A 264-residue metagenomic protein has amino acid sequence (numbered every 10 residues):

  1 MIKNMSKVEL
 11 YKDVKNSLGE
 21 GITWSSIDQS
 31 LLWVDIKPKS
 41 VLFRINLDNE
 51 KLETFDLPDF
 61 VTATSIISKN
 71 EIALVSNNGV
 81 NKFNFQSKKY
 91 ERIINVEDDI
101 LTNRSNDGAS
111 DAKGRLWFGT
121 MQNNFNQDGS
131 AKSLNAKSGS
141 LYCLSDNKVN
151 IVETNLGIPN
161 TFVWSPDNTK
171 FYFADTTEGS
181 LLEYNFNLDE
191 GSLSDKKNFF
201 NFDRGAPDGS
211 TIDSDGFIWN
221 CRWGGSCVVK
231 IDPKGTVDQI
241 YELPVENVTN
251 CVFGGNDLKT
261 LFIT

Functional and structural regions predicted by a protein language model:
K7-D13, E50-D56, E91-D98, K148-T154 (+2 more regions): A short beta-strand motif characteristic of beta-propeller blades
V14-D28, P58-A73, D99-R115, Q122 (+4 more regions): Beta-rich, blade/repeat-based domains predominating in secreted/periplasmic proteins but also intracellular
S25-S26, L31-K37, A73-N78, F118-F125 (+3 more regions): Conserved beta-strand positions in repeat-built beta-propeller and related beta-rich domains
L31-F55, N77-V80: Beta-propeller domains
V41-F43, G79-N81, S133, G139-Y142 (+2 more regions): A short loop-to-beta-strand structural motif that recurs across blades of beta-propeller domains
L47, S68-K69, F85-Q86, Y142-K148 (+4 more regions): Flexible "stalk/tail and boundary" regions
G179-S180, Y184, F200-T236: Loop/turn-rich, solvent-exposed surfaces of beta-rich toroidal or solenoidal domains
Y184-G191: Short loop/turn segments immediately following beta-strands, especially the blade-tip and inter-blade linker loops
